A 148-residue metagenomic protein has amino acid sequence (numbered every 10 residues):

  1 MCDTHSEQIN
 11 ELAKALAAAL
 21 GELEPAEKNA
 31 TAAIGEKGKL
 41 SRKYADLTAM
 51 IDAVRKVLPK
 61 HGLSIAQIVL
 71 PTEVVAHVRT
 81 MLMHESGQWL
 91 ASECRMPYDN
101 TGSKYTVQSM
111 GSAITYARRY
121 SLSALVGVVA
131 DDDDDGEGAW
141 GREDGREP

Functional and structural regions predicted by a protein language model:
C2-P148: Polyanion-binding surfaces on beta-sheet-dominated domains and ring/shell assemblies
